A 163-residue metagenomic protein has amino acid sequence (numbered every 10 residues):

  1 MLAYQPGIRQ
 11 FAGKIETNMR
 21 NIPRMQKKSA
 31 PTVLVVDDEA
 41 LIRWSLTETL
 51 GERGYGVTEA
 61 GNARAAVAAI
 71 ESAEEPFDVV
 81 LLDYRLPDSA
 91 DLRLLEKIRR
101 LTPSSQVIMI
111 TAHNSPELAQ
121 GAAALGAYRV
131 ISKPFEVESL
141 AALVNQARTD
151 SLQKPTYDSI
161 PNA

Functional and structural regions predicted by a protein language model:
A40-T58, L125: Two-component/phosphorelay signaling modules centered on CheY-like receiver
E59-V79: Acidic, metal-coordinating helix/loop segments flanking the phosphotransfer/catalytic sites of two-component signaling
A68, L92-S104: Short amphipathic alpha-helix used as the core "switch/output" element in two-component signaling
D83-L94: Conserved phosphotransfer microenvironments
R93, N114-R129: Alpha4 helix (beta4-alpha4-beta5 surface) of REC/receiver domains from two-component response regulators
E117, F135-V144: C-terminal output helix
T149-A163: CheY-like receiver
